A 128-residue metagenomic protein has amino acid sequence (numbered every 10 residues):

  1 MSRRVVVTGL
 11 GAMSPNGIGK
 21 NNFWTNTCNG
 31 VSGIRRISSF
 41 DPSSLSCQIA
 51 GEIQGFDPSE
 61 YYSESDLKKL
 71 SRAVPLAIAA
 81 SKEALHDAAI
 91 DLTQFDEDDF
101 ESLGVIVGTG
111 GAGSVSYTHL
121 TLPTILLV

Functional and structural regions predicted by a protein language model:
M1-D66: ACP-dependent fatty acid/polyketide chain-elongation machinery
S2, A88-G104, L120: Structural signature of cysteine-dependent C-C bond-forming condensing enzymes
P15, V115-S116: Glycine/Thr-rich phosphate-binding loops of Rossmann-like dinucleotide-binding domains
K69-V74, D98: Active-site nucleophile and cofactor-binding loops and adjacent substrate-binding regions of central metabolic enzymes
L76-A88: Stable alpha-helical structural segments in soluble proteins, enriched in small hydrophobic residues
E83-A84, V105, G110-S114: A short acidic, glycine/proline-enriched capping/turn motif at secondary-structure boundaries, especially helix N-cap
T118-T124: Conserved small/polar residues in nucleotide/adenosyl-binding loops
